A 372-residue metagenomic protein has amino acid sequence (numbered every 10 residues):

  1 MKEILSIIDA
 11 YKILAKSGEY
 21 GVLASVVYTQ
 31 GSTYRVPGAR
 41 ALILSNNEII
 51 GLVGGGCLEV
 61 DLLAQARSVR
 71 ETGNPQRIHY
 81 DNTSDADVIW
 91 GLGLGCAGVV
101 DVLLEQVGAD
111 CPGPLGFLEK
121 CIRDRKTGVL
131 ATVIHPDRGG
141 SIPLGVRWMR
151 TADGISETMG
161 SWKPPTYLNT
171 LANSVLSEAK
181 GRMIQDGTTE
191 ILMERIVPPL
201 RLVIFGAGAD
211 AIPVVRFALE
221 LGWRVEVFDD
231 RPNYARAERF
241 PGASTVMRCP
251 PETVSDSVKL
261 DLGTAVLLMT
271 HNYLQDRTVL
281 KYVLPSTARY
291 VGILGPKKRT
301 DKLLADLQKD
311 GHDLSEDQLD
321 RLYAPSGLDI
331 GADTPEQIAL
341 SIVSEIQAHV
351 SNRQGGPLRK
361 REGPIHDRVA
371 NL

Functional and structural regions predicted by a protein language model:
M1-D230, Y234-M247, D261-A265, Q275 (+3 more regions): Segments forming oxygen-rich coordination pockets for charged ligands
E59, D276, L280, E336-A339 (+1 more regions): Alpha-helical structural signal
F228, A265, T270-D276, K281-D306: ADP-ribose/adenylate-binding Rossmann-like module
C249-V254, L274: Conserved SAM/SAH-binding loop
E252-L262: Short amphipathic alpha-helix with an adjacent loop that forms part of the alpha/beta core around
A288, I293-L372: Adenosine-phosphate binding glycine-rich loop
